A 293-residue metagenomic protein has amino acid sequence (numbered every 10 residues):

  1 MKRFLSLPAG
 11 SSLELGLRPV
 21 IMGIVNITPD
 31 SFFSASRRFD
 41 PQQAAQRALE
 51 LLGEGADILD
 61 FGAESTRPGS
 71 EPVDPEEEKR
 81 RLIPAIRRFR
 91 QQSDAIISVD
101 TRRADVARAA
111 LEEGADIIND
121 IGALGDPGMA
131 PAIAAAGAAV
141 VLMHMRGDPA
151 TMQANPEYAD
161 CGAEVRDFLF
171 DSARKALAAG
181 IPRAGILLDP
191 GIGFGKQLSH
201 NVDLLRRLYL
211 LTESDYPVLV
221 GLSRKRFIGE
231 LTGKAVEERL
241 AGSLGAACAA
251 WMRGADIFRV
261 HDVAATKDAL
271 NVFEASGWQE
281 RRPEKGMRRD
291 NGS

Functional and structural regions predicted by a protein language model:
K2-L7, G16, F33-E50, T66-F89 (+6 more regions): Active-site-adjacent loop and "lid" segments of alpha/beta metabolic enzymes
M22, A56, I96, D116 (+1 more regions): Hydrophobic "anchor" residues on beta-strands that sit immediately upstream of conserved functional sites
Q46-G62: Catalytic domains of carbohydrate-active enzymes, especially glycoside hydrolases
L52-G53, S172-G185: Phosphate/pyrophosphate-binding loops at sites that engage ATP/ADP/AMP, CoA/4′-phosphopantetheine, polyphosphate
